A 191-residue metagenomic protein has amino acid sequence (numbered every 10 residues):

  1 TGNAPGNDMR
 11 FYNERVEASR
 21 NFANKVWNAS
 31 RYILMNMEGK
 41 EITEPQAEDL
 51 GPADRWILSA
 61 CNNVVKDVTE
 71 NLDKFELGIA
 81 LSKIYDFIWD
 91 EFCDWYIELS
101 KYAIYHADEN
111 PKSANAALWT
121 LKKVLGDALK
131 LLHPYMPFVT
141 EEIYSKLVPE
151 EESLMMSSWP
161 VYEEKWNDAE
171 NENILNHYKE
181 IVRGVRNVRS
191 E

Functional and structural regions predicted by a protein language model:
T1-G2, N21-L34, P52-V64, S82-I104 (+1 more regions): Core structural elements
T1-L50, V148-P149, E191: Catalytic adenosine-cofactor/nucleotide-binding cores of aminoacyl-tRNA synthetases and other
G6, A23, G78, D94 (+2 more regions): Internal amphipathic alpha-helical segments of the cytochrome P450 catalytic fold
M9-I33, S82-D86, A116-E141: Structured ligand/cofactor/substrate-binding pocket environments in proteins
R10-V16, V64-I84, A128-L131, K165 (+1 more regions): Extended, non-catalytic structural segments that build the interaction scaffolds of large macromolecular assemblies
K40-K66, I97-R183: Acidic, turn-prone loop/beta-hairpin segments
V188: NTP/phosphate- and nucleic-acid-binding module
